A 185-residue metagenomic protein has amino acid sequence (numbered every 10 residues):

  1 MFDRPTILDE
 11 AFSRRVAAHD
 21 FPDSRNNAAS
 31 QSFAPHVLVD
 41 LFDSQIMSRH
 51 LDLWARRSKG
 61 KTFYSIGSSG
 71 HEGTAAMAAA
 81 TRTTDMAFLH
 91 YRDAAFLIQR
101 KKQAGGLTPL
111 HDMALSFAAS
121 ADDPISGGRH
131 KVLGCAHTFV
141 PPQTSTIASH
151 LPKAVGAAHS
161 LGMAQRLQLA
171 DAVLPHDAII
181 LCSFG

Functional and structural regions predicted by a protein language model:
M1-S32: Charged, compositionally biased N-terminal leader segments and the immediate start of the first structured element
F12, R25, A29, S48 (+1 more regions): Membrane-targeting and insertion segments and their boundary/processing signals
S30-Q45: Positively charged, low-complexity intrinsically disordered leader regions
D43-W54: N-terminal glycine-rich anion-binding loops that anchor highly charged ligand groups
L53-G185: Cofactor-binding active-site loop characterized by glycine-rich and histidine/acidic residues
